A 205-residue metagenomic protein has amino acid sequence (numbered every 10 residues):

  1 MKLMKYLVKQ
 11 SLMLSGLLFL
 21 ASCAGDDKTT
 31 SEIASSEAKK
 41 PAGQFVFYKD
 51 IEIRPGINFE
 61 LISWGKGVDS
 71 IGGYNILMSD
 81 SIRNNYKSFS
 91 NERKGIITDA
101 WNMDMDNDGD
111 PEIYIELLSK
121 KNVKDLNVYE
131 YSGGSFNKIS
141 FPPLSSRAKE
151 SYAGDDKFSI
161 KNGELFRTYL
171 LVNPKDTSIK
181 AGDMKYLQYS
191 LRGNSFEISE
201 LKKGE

Functional and structural regions predicted by a protein language model:
K2-L12: Bacterial N-terminal signal peptides that target proteins for export
S11-A21: Bacterial N-terminal signal peptides
F19-N58, F136, A148-E205: Acidic, small-residue rich beta-repeat scaffolds with periodic aromatic anchors
E52, N102-D108: Acidic, divalent-cation-chelating loop motifs in proteins
I57-I62, N107-L117, G163-F166: Acidic/hydrophobic-patterned starts of short beta strands in beta-sheet-rich repeat architectures
I71-G73, N122-V128, K175-D183: Structural motif
Y74-N85, K124-F141, Q188-G193: Beta-propeller blade repeat segments, especially FG-GAP/WD-type strand-to-loop junctions in 6- to 7-bladed propeller
S90-D99, S146-A153: Repeat-based blade/solenoid architectures
